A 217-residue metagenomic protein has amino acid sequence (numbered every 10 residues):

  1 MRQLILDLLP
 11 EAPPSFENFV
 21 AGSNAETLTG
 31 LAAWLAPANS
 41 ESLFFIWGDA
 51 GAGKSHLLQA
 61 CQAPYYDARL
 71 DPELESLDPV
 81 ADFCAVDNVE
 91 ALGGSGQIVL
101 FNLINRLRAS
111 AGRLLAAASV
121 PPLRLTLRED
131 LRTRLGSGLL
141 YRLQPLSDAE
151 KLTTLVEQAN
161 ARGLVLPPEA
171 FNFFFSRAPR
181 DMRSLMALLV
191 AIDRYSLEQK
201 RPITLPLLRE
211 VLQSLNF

Functional and structural regions predicted by a protein language model:
L6-L28: Dynamic helix-loop-helix/coil hinge segments at AAA+ ATPase domain boundaries and subdomain interfaces
N39-L57: Walker A/P-loop nucleotide-binding motif
L77-V99, L103, R113-A118: Conserved P-loop NTPase "ATPase switch" module shared by AAA+ and STAND
P122-G136: Short regulatory helix/loop adjacent to the ATP-binding pocket of P-loop NTPases
G138, T153-V165: Conserved AAA+ ATPase "sensor/coupling" helix adjacent to the nucleotide-binding pocket
G138-E150: Conserved AAA+ ATPase "SRH/arginine-finger" region at the nucleotide-binding site
V165-R177: Short conserved motifs of the RecA-like P-loop NTPase core
A178-I192: The conserved phosphate-sensing helix
